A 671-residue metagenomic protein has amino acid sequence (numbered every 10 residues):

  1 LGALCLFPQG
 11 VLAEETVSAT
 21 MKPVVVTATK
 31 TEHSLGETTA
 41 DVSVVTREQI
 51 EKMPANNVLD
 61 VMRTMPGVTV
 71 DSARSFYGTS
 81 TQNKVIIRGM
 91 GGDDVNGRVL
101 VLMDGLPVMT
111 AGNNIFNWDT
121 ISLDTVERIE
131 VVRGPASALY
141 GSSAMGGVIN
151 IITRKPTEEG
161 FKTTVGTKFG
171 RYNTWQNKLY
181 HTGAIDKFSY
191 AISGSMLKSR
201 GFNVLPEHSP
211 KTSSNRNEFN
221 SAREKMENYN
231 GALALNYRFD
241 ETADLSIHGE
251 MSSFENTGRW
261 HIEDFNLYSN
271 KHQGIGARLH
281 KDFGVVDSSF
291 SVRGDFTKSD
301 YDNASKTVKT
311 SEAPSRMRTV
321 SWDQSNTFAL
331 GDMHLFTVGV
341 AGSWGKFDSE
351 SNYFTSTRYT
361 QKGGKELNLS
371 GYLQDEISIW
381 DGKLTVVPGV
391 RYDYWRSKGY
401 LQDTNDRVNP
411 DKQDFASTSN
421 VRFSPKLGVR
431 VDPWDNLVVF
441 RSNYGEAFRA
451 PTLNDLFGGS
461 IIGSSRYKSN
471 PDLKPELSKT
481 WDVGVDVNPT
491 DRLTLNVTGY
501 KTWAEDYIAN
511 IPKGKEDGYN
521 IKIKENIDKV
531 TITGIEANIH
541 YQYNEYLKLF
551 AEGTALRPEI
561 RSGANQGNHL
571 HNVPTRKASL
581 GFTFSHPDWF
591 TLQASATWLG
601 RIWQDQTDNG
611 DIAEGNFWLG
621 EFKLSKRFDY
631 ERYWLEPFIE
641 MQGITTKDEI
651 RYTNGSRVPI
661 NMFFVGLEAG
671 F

Functional and structural regions predicted by a protein language model:
L12-A13, S193, Y237-R238, D375 (+4 more regions): Conserved C-terminal beta-signal and adjacent last beta-strands/turns of outer-membrane beta-barrel proteins
L59, R63-L106: Extracytoplasmic beta-strand/coil segments of soluble accessory domains associated with Gram-negative outer-membrane
L106-R133: Short acidic/polar hinge/loop motifs at secondary-structure boundaries that mediate gating or recognition
N150, E158-G160, G166-K168, Y180-Y268: Periplasmic-side early beta-strands and strand-to-turn transitions of outer-membrane beta-barrels
S199-N203, A222-N228, T242-S288, V292-T319 (+1 more regions): Flexible loop and strand-edge segments within Gram-negative outer membrane beta-barrel domains
E255, K298-D300, K346-S351, Y394-N409 (+7 more regions): Surface-exposed extracellular loop regions of Gram-negative outer-membrane beta-barrel proteins, predominantly
D264-D282, S315-M317, G364-N368, Q413-S424 (+5 more regions): Outer-membrane beta-barrel signature, preferentially recognizing the C-terminal barrel domain of Gram-negative
M333-F336, S378-V386, Y394, N496 (+4 more regions): Gram-negative outer-membrane beta-barrel transporters
